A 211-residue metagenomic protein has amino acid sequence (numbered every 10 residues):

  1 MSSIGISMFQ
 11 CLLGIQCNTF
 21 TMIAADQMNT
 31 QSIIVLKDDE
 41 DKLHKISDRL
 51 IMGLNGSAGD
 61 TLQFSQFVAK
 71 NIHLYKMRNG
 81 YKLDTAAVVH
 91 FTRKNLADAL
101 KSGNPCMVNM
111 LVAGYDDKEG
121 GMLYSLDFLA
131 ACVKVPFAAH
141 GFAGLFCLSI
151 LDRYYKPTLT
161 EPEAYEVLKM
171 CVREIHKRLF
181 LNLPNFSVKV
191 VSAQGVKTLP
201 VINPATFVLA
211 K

Functional and structural regions predicted by a protein language model:
M1-K211: Long, low-complexity N-terminal extensions
